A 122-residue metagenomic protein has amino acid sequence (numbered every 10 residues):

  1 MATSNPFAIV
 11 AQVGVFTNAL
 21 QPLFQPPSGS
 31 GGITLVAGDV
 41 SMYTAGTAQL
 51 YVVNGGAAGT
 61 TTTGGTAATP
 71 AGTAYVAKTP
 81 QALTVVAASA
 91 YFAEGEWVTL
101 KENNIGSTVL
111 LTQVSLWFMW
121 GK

Functional and structural regions predicted by a protein language model:
M1-Q21, N104-K122: C-terminal interaction-tip segments
G14-G29, L83: Short beta-strands within extracellular/lumenal beta-sheet-rich domains
L23-Q25, Y51-N54, L100-E102: Beta-strand-rich, repetitive solenoid scaffolds
S28-A37: Extended extracellular/luminal ectodomain segments enriched in beta-structured repeat modules
L35-V36, L50, T112-L116: Hydrophobic residues positioned within well-ordered beta-strands of beta-sheet architectures
V40-L50, I105-L110: Extended, low-complexity, turn-rich repeat/linker tracts enriched in Gly/Pro/Ser/Thr and Asp/Glu that occur
T44-E94: Terminal beta-strand-rich extracellular "head" domains that mediate receptor/glycan or other ligand binding
A90-N103, S115-W117: Short, well-structured beta-strand segments enriched in hydrophobic/aromatic residues within extracellular or lumenal
